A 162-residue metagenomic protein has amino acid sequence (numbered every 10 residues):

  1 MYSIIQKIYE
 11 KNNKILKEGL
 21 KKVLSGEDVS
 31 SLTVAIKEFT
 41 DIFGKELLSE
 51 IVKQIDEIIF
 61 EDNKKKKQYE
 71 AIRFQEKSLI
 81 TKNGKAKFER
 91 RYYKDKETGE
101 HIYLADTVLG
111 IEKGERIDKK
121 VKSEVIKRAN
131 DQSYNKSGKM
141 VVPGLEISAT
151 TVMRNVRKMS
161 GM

Functional and structural regions predicted by a protein language model:
M1-K96: Short, conserved DNA-binding cores of transcription-related domains
I5-K11, I15-L20, A86, R90-M162: Short, positively charged, Gly/Tyr-enriched micro-motifs that form contact patches at catalytic or ligand/partner
